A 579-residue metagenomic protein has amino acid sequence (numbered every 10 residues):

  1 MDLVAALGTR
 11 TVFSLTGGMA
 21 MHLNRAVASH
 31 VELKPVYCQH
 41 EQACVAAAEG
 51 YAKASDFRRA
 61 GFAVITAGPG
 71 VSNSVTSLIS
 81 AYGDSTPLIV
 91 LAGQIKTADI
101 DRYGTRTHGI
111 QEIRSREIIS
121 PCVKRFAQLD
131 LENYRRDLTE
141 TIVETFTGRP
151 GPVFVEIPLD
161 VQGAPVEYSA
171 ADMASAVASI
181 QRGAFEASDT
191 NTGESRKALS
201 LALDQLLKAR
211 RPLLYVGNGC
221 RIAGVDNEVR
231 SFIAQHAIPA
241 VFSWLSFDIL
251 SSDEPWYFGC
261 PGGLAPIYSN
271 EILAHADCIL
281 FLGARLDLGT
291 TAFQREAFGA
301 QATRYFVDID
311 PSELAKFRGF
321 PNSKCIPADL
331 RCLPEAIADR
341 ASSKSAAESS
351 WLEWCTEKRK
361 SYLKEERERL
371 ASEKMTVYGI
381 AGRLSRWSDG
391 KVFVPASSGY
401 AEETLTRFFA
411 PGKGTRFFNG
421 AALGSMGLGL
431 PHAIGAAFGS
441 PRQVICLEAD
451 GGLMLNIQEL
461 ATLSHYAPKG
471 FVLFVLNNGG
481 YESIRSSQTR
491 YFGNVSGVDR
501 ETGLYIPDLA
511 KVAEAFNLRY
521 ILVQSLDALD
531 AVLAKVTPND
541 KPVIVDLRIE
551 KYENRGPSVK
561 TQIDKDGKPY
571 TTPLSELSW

Functional and structural regions predicted by a protein language model:
M1-K344, G470-L473: N-terminal alpha/beta PP-like core and its mobile active-site loop of ThDP/TPP-dependent enzymes
M1-T9, L15-G18, L23-H30, T356-P441: Active-site diphosphate/adenylate-binding microenvironment
S14-G17, P35-A46, A63-G70, P395-S398 (+3 more regions): Active-site nucleophile and cofactor-binding loops and adjacent substrate-binding regions of central metabolic enzymes
A20, E41-A46, A401-E403, S525-L529: Short acidic loop-to-helix transition motifs that present clustered carboxylates
R25, E49, E117, R230 (+5 more regions): Active-site phosphate/pyrophosphate- and oxyanion-stabilizing loops and adjacent acidic/basic residues in soluble
P87, D101-I110, G263, P327 (+3 more regions): Thiamine diphosphate
C122, R383-V392, A513-L518: A structural motif corresponding to the C-terminal end of an alpha-helix and its immediate exit/capping segment
S169, I180-R182, K197, Q301-S398 (+2 more regions): Phosphate/pyrophosphate-binding active-site segments
